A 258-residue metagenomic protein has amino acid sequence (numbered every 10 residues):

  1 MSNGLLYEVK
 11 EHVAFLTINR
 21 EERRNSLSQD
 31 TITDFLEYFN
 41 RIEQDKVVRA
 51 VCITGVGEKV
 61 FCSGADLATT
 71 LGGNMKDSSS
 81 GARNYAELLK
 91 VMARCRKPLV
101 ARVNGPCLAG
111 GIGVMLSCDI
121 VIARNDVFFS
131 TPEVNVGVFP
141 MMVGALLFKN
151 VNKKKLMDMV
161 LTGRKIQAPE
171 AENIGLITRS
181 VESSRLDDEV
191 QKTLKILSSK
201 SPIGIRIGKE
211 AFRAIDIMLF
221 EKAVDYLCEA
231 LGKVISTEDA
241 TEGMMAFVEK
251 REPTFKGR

Functional and structural regions predicted by a protein language model:
M1-A14, D45, E58, G163-P169 (+3 more regions): C-terminal alpha-helix plus adjacent terminal tail
M1-T54, K90: Conserved CoA-thioester-binding segment of acyl-CoA-metabolizing enzymes
L16, R20, F35, I53 (+6 more regions): Terminal peptide-recognition signature
E21, I42-D45, G73, R124 (+2 more regions): Generic structural signal for alpha-helix termini and adjacent loop/cap motifs
T31-F35, G81-N84, L186, L227: Hydrophobic alpha-helical membrane-association signature
G55-V91, C107, L219: Glycine- (often His-adjacent) and acidic-residue-rich active-site loop that binds/positions the CoA thioester
K90-I203, T237, T241-M245, R251: Crotonase-fold acyl-CoA enzyme core
